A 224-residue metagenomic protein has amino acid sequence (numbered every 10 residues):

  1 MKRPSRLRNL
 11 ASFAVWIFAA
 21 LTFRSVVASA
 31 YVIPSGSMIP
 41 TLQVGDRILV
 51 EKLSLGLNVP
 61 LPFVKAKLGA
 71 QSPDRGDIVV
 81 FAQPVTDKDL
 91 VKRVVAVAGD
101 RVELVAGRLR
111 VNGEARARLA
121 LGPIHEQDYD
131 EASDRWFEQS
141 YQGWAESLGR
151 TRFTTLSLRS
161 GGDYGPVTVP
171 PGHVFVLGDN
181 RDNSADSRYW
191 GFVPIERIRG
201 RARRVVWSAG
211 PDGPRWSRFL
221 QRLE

Functional and structural regions predicted by a protein language model:
K2-L7, V26-V32, S37-E224: Soluble "head" domains of membrane/secretory-pathway proteins
R8-V26: Hydrophobic membrane-insertion alpha-helices, especially the h-region of bacterial N-terminal signal peptides
